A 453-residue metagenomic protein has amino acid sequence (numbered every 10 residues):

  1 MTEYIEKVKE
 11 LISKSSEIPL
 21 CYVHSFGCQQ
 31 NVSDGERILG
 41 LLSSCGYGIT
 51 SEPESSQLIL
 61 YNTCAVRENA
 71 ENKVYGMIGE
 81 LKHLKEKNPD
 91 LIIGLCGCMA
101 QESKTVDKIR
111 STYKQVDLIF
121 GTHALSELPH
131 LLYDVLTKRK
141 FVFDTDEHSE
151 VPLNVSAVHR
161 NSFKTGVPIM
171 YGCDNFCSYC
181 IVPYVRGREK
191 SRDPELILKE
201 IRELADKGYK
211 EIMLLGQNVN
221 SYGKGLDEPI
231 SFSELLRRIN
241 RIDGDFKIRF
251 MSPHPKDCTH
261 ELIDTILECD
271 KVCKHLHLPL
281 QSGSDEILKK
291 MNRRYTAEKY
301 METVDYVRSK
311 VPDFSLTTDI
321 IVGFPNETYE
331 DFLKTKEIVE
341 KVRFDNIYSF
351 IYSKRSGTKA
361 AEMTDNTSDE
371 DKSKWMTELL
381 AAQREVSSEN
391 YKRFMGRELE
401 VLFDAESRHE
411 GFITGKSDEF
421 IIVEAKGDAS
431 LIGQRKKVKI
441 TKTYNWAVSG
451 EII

Functional and structural regions predicted by a protein language model:
M1-Y222, E261, L276, E298-S309 (+5 more regions): Proteins enriched for Cys/Gly/acidic motifs involved in redox and nucleic-acid/cofactor modification
C28, G223-N240, G244, M291-R294 (+1 more regions): Radical SAM enzyme [4Fe-4S]-AdoMet core and its adjacent flexible, acidic and glycine-rich loops/tails across
A70-N72, R188-D193, G223-P229, K290-R293 (+3 more regions): Short, solvent-exposed loop/turn segments at secondary-structure boundaries
D90-L95, K104, D206-Y329, E340: Conserved SAM/AdoMet-binding glycine-rich loop
S126, N175, N220, D285-E286 (+2 more regions): Glycine-centered loop/turn positions within well-structured domains that cap or flank conserved ligand/cofactor-binding
R160-F163, C173-N175, V272, S282 (+5 more regions): Short flexible coil/turn linkers enriched for glycine and charged/polar residues that connect secondary-structure
L278, D319, V339, I347 (+3 more regions): Hydrophobic, well-ordered secondary-structure elements that form the walls of internal hydrophobic environments
E362-I453: Terminal RNA-binding accessory module
